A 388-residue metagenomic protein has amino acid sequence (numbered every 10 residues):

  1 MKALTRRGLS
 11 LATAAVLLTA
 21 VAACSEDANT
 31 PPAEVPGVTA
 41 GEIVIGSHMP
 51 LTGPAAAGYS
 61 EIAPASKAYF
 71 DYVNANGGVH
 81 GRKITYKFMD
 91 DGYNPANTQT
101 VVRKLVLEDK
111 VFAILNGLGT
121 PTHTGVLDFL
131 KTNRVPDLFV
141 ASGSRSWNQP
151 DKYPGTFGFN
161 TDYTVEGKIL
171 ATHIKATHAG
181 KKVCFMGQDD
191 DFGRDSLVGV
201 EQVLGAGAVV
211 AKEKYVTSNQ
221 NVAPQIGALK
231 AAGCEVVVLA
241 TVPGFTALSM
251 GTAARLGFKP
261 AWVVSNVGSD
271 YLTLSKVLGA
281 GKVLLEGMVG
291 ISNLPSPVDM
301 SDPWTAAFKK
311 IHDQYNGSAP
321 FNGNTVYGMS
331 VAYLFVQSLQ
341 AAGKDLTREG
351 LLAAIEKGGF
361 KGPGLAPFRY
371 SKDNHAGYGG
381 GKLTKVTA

Functional and structural regions predicted by a protein language model:
M1-V44, A75: Short, low-complexity disordered leader/linker segments with a strong preference for bacterial N-terminal type II
L4, P31-A33, A57-P64, N76-Q149 (+4 more regions): Beta-alpha junction/loop-to-helix N-cap segments that form part of ligand/metal-binding clefts
N29-S47, A75-K83, K175-K181, D345: Immediate post-signal peptide segment of exported/extracytoplasmic ligand-binding proteins
P31-K67, M89-A96, L118-G119, G187-R194 (+3 more regions): Extracytoplasmic "Venus flytrap"
A96-T100, R145-S146, P154-G257, D299-A306: Extracellular/periplasmic Venus flytrap/periplasmic-binding protein
L105-L118, L138-V140, K182-G187, G233-P243 (+3 more regions): Periplasmic-binding protein-like
A253-M329: Extracellular/periplasmic periplasmic-binding protein-like sensory domains
Q314-T325, V336-A388: Segments of small-molecule ligand-sensing domains
